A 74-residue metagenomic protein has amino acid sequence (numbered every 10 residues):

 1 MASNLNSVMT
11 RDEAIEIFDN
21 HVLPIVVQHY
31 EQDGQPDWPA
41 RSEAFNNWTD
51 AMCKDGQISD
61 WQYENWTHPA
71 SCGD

Functional and structural regions predicted by a protein language model:
A2-D74: Acidic, Ser/Pro/Thr-rich low-complexity regulatory regions and the short amphipathic helical interaction modules they
